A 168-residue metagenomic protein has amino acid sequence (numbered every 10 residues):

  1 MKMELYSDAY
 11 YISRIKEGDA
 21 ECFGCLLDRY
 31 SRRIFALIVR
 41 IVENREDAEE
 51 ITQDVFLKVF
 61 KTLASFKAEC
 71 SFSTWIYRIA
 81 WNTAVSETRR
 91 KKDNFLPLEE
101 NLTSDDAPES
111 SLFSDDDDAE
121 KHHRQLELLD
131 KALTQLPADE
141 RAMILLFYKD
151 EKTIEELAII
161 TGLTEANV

Functional and structural regions predicted by a protein language model:
K2, K16-C25, F35-D54, I160 (+1 more regions): Short, charged helix-capping/linker segments at alpha-helix termini
E4-L5, N94-H122, L126: Internal acidic/polar
Y10-R14, E127-L136: Short amphipathic alpha-helical boundary/capping segments
K16-E17, F56-S71, R90-K92: Sigma70-family region 2
R29-R32, R40-E43, L145-K152: Short helix-capping/turn signature of helix-turn-helix
A36, E50-L57, C70-N82: Structural recognition of an alpha-helix C-terminal capping motif at a helix-to-coil junction
A64-K67, R78-E99, H122: Arg/Lys-rich amphipathic alpha helix in sigma70-family domain 2
T134-A142, D150-V168: Helix-turn-helix DNA-binding module
